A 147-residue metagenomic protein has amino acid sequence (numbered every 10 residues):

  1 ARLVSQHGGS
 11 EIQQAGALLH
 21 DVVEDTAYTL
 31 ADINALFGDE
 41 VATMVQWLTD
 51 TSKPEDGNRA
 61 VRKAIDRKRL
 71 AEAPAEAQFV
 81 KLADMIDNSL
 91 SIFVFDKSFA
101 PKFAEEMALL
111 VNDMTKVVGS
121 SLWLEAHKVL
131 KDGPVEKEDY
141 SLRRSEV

Functional and structural regions predicted by a protein language model:
A1-V147: Active-site helical microenvironments for divalent-metal-assisted chemistry
